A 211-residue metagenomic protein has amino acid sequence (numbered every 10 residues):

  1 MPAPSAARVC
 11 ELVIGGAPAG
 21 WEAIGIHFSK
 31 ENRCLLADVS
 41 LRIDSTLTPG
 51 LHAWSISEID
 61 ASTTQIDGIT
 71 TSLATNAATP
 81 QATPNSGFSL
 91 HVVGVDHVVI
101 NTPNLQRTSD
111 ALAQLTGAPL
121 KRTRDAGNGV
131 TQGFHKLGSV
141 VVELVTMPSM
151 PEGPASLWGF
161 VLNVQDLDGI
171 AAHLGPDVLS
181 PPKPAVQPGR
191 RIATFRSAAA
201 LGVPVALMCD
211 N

Functional and structural regions predicted by a protein language model:
M1-A19, E31-G94, K121-M147, G175-N211: Vicinal oxygen chelate
L12, V98, F160: Hydrophobic adenine-recognition pocket in adenosine-nucleotide-binding enzymes
G15-L35, Q106-G129, G153-S156, D166-P176: Extended intrinsically disordered, low-complexity coil regions enriched in Ser, Thr, Gly, Ala and often Pro
L51-H52, P154-W158: Eukaryotic phosphotyrosine signaling hubs
V93-A113: Internal active-site segments that recognize and position negatively charged phosphoryl groups and nucleotide moieties
V95, V164-L167: Hydrophobic pocket-lining residues within nucleotide cofactor-binding pockets
N101, D110-A111, G133, E143-P151 (+2 more regions): A structural feature that tracks compact, well-ordered secondary-structure segments with a strong bias toward
